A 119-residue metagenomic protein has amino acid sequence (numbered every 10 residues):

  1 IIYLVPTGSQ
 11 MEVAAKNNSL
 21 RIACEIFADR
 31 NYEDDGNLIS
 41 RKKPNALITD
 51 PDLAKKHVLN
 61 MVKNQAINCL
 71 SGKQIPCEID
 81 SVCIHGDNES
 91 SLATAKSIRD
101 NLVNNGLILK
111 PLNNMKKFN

Functional and structural regions predicted by a protein language model:
I1, L20, E78-D80: Short, well-ordered coil/turn segments that N-cap beta-strands
I1-T7: Catalytic beta/alpha-barrel core
G8-Q10, A14-A66: Active-site rim beta-loop-alpha module in soluble metabolic enzymes
Q65-P76, I108-M115: Flexible, glycine/charged-enriched surface loops at secondary-structure junctions
N68-S71, S90-T94: Short active-site-adjacent structural elements
I84: Conserved, mostly hydrophobic/aromatic
A93-N119: C-terminal domain-boundary segment and adjacent tail
